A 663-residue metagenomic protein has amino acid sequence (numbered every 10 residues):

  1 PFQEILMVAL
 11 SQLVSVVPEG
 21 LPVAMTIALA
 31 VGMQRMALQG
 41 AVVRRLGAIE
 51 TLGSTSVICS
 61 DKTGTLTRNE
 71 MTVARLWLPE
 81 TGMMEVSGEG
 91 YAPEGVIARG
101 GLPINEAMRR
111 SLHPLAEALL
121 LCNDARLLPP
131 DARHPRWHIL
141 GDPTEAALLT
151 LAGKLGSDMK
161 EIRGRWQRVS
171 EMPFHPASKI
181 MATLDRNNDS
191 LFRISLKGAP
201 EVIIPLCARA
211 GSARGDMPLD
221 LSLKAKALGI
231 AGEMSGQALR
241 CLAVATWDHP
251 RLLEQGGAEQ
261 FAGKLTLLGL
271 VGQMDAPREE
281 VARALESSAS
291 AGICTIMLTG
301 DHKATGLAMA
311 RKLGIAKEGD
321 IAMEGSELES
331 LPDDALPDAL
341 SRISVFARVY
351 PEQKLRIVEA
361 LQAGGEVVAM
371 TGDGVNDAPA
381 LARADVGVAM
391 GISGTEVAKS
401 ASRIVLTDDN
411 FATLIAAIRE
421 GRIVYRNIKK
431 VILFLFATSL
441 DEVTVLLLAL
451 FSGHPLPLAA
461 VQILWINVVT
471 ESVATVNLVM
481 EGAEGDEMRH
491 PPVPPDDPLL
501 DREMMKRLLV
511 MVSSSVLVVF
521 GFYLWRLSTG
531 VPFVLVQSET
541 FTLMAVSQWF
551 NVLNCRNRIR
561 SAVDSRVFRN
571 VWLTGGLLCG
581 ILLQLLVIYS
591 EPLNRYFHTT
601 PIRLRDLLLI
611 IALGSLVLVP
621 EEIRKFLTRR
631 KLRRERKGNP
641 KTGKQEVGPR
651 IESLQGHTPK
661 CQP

Functional and structural regions predicted by a protein language model:
P1-P492, D497-L500, S513, L527 (+2 more regions): Conserved cytosolic headpiece of P-type ATPases
F2, R507-F522: Alpha-helical transmembrane segments of multi-pass integral membrane proteins
C122, V516-L527, V546, V552-R556: Short hydrophobic alpha-helical module
T470, S514-V516, S538-V552: Generic alpha-helical transmembrane segments
T529-V534: Membrane-helix interface and helix-disruption motif detector
